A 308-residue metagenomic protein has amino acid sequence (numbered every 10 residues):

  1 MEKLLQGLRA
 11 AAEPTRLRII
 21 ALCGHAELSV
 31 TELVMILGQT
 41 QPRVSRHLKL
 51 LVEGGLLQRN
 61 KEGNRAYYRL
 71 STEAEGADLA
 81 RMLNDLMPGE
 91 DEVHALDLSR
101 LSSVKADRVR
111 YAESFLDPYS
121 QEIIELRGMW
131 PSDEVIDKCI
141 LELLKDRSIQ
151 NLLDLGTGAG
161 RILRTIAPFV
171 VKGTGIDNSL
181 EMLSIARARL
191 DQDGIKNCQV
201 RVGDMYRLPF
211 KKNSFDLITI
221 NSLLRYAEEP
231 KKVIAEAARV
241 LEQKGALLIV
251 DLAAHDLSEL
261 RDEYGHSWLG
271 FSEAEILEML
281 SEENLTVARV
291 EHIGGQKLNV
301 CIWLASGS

Functional and structural regions predicted by a protein language model:
E2-P42, A66-E73, C139: N-terminal helix-turn-helix DNA-binding core of bacterial DNA-binding proteins
E75-I124: Amphipathic alpha-helical dimerization/coiled-coil segments that flank or bridge DNA-binding/regulatory modules
P131-Q150: Conserved alpha-helix/loop element of class I SAM-dependent methyltransferases that forms part of the SAM/SAH-binding
L153, A159-R207: Class I SAM-dependent methyltransferase SAM/SAH-binding core
Y206-L217: A short acidic, Gly/Pro-enriched loop at the edge of an enzyme's catalytic core that lines a small-molecule cofactor
L217-E229: A short SAM/SAH-binding and catalytic strip from SAM-dependent methyltransferases
K231-A246: A short glycine-rich, Lys/Arg-flanked "PGG" loop and its adjoining helix->strand segment in the class I
A246-W303: C-terminal alpha-helical "lid/dimerization" subdomain adjacent to the S-adenosyl-L-methionine
